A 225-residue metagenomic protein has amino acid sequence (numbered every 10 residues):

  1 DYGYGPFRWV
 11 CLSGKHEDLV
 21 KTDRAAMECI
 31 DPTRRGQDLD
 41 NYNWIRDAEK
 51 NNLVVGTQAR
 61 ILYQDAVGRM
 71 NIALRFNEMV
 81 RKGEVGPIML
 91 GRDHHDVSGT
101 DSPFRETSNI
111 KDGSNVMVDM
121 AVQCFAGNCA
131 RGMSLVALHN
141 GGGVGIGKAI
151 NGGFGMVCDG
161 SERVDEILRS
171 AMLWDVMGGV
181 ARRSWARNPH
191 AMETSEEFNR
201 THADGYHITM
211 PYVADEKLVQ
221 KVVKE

Functional and structural regions predicted by a protein language model:
D1-G152, M156-E225: Ligand/cofactor-recognition surfaces for anionic moieties
